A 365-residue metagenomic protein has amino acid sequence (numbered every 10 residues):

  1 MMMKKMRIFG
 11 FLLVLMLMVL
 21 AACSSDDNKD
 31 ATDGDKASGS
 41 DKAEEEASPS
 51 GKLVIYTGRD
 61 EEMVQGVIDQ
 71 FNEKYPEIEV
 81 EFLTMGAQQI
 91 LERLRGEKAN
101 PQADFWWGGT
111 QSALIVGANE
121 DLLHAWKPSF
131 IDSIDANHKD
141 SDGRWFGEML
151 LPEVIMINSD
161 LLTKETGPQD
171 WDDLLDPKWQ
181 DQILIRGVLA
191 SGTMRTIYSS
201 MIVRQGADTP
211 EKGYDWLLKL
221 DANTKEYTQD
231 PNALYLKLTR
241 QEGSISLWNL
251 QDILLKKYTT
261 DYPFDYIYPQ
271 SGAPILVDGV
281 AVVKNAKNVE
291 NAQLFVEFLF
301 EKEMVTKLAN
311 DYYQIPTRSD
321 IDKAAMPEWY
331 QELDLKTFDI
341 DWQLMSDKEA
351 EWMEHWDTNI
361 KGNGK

Functional and structural regions predicted by a protein language model:
V19-A22: C-terminal motif of bacterial Sec signal peptides marking the signal peptidase cleavage site
S24-P49: Short, low-complexity, disordered segments immediately C-terminal to signal peptides in bacterial exported proteins
E46-R59, I78-L83, Q182-I183: Short, well-ordered beta-strand elements
T57-Q65, Q88, P101-E242: Extracytoplasmic ligand-binding site segments that recognize negatively charged/polar headgroups
S112-V116, T239-R240, S244-P263, Y312: A ligand-binding cleft/hinge motif common to bilobed small-molecule-binding domains
A136, L151, W216-L220, Y227-T228 (+2 more regions): Periplasmic-binding protein-like
V154-L161, S199-I202, L276-N288, K307-L308: A bilobed periplasmic-binding-protein/Venus flytrap-type ligand-binding module shared by bacterial periplasmic
D278, V283-I340: Mature extracytoplasmic/periplasmic domains
